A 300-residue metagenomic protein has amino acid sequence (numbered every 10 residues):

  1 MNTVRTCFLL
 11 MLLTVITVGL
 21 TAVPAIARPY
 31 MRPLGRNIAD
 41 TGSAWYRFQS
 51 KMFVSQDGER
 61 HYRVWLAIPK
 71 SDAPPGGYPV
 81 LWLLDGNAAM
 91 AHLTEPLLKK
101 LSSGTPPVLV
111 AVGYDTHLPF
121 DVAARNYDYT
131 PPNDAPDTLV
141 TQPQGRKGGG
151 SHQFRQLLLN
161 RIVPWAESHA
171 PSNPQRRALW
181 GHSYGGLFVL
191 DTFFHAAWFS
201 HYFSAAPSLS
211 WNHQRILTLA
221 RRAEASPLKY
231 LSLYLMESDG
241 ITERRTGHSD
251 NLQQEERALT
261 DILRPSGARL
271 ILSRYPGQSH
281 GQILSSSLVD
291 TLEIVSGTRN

Functional and structural regions predicted by a protein language model:
L10-G19: Bacterial N-terminal signal peptides
A25-Y78: A domain-start/cap signature at the N-terminus of enzymes
G77-L157, R161, W165, H169: Serine-hydrolase catalytic machinery in alpha/beta-hydrolase-like enzymes
Y114, F203-W211, G240: Active-site nucleophile loop of the alpha/beta-hydrolase fold
P171-H182: Alpha/beta-hydrolase fold nucleophile elbow
A178, H201-F203: Residue in the alpha/beta-hydrolase core beta-strand immediately N-terminal to the catalytic nucleophile
G186-H195: Short glycine-enriched nucleophile-adjacent loop and the immediately C-terminal alpha-helix near the catalytic center
S210-R274, Q278-H280: The feature captures the conserved acid-bearing segment of alpha/beta-hydrolase catalytic domains
